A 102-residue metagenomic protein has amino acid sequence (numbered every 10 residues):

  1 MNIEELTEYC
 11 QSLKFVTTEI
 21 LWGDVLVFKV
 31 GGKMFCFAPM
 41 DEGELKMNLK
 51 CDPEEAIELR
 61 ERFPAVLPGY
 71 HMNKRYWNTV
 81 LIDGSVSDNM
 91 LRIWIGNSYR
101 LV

Functional and structural regions predicted by a protein language model:
M1-V102: Charge-dense, helix-prone N-terminal extensions
